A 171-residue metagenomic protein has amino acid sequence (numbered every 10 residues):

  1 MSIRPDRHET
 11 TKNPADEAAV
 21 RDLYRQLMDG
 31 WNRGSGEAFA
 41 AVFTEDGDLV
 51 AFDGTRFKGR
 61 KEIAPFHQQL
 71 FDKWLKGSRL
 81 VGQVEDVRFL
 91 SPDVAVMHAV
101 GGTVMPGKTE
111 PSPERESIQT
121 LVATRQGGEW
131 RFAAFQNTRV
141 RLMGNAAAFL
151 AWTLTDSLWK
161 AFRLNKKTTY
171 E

Functional and structural regions predicted by a protein language model:
M1-E45, T153-E171: Short, low-complexity N-terminal intrinsically disordered segments enriched in polar/charged residues
M1-S2, E116-A148: Short beta-strand edge/turn micro-motifs at domain boundaries
S2, Q83-L90, T138, L164-K167: Glycine-rich beta-strand-turn "strand-cap" elements at beta-sheet edges
E17-A18, G36-D93, V100, E114: A solvent-exposed, acidic/Ser-Thr-rich amphipathic alpha-helical stretch
F43, L49, P106, M143-G144 (+1 more regions): Outer-membrane beta-barrel domain signature
V100-G101, Q136: A mature extracytoplasmic/lumenal domain signature
T103-G107, A123: Beta-strand elements of well-folded, non-transmembrane domains
K108-S112: Short proline/glycine-enriched turn/loop segments at secondary-structure junctions
